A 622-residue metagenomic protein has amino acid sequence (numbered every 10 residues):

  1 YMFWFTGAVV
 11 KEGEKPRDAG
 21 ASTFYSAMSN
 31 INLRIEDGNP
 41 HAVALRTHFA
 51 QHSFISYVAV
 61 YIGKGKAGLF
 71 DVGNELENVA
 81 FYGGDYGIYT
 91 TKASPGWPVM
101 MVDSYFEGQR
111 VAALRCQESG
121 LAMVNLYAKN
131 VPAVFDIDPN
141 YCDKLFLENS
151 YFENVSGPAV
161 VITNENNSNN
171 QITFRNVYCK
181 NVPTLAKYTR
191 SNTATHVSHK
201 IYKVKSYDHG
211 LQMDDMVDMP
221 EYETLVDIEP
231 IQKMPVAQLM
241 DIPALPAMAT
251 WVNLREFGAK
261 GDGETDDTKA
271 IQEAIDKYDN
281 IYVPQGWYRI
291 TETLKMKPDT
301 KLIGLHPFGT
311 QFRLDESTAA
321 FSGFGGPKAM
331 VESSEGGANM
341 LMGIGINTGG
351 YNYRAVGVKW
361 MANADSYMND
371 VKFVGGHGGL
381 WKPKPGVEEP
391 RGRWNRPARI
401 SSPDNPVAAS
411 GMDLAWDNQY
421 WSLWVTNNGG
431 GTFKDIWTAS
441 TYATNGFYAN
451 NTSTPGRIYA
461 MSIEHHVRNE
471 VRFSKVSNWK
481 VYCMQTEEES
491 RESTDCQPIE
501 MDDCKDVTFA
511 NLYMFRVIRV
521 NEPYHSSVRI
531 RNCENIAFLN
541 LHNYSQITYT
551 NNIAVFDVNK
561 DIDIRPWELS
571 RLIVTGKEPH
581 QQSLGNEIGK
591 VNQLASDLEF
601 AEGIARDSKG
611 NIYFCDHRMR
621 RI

Functional and structural regions predicted by a protein language model:
Y1-S583: Extracellular/periplasmic carbohydrate-active domains that bind, remodel, or depolymerize complex polysaccharides
D262, D266, I588, D607-K609: Acidic/polar residues in short coil/turn loops that connect beta-strands within repeat-based beta-sheet scaffolds
L584-K590: Beta-strand initiation motifs
K590, A595-N611: Beta-rich, blade/repeat-based domains predominating in secreted/periplasmic proteins but also intracellular
Y613-D616: Residue position within the beta-strands of beta-propeller blades
R621-I622: A short loop-to-beta-strand structural motif that recurs across blades of beta-propeller domains
